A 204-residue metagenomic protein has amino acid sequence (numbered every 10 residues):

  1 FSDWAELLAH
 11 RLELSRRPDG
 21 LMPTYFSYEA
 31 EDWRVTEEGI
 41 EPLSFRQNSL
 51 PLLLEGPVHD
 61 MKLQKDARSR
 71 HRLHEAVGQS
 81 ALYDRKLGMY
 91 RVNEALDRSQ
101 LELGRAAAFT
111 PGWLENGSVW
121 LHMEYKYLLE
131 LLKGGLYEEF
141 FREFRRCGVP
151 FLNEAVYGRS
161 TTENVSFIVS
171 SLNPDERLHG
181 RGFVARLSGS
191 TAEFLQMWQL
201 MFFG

Functional and structural regions predicted by a protein language model:
F1-G204: Acidic, mature catalytic/reactive cores of soluble proteins
